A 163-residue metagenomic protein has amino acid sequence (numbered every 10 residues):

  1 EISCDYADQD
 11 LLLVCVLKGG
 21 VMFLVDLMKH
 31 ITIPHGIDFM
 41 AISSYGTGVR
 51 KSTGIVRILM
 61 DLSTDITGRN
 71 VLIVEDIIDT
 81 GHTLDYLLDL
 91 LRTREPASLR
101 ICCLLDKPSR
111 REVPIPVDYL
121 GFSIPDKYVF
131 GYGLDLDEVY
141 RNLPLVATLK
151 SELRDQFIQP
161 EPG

Functional and structural regions predicted by a protein language model:
E1-G163: PRPP-associated nucleotide enzymes
